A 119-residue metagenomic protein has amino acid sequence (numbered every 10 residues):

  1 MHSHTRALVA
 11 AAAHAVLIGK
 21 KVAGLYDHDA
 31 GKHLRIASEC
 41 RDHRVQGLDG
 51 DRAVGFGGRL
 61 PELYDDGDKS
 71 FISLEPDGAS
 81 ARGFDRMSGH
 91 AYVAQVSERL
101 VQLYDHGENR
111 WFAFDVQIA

Functional and structural regions predicted by a protein language model:
H2-A119: Repetitive, compositionally biased segments used for assembly/scaffolding
